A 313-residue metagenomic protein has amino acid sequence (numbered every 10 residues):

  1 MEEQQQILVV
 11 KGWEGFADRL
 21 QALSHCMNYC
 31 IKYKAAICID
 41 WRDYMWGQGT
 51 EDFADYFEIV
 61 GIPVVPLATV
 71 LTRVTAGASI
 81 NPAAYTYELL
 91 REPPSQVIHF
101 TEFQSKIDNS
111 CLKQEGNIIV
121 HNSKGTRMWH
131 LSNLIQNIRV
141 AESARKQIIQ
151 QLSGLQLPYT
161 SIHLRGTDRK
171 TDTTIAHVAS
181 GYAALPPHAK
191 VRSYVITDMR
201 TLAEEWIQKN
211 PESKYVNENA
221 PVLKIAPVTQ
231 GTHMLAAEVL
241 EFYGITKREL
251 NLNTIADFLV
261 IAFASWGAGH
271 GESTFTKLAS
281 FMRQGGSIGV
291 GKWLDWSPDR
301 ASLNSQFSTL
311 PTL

Functional and structural regions predicted by a protein language model:
E2-E14: Nucleotide-activated donor-dependent transferases that construct or modify glycoconjugates
Q6, G47-V191, L313: Secretory-pathway luminal glycosyltransferase catalytic domains
W13-Q21, R169-T173: A short, glycine/small-residue-rich beta-strand->loop->alpha-helix junction that serves as a flexible
R19-Y33, H177-P186: Histidine-anchored nucleotide/phosphate-binding helix
L20, S24, L252-P298: A donor-sugar binding/catalytic signature common to diverse glycosyltransferases and related nucleotide-sugar
M45-G49, R169-T171, M199-W206, S297-D299: Short, charged/polar "capping" segments at the starts of alpha-helices and the immediately preceding loops
V65-A68, T72, L294-L313: Leloir-type glycosyltransferase catalytic cores
V216-A264: Donor nucleotide-activated moiety binding/catalytic core segment of transferases that use nucleotide-activated donors
